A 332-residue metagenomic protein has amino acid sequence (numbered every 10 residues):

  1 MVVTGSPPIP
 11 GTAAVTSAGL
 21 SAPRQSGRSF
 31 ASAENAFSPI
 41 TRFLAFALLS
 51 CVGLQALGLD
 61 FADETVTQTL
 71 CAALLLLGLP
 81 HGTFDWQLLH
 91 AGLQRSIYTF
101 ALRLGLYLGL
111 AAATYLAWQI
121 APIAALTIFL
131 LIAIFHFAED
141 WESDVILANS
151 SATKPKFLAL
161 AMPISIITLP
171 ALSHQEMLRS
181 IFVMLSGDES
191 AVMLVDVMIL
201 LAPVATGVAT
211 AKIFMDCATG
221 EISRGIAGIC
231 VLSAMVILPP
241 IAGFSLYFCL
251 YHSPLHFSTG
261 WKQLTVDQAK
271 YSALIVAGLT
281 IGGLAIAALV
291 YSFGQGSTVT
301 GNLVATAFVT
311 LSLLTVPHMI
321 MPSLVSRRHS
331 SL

Functional and structural regions predicted by a protein language model:
G27-F46: N-terminal membrane topogenic signal
L48-L54, L106-Y115, G225-A234: Hydrophobic, membrane-inserted alpha-helices
G53-T67, F293-T298: Short, hydrophobic transmembrane alpha-helix segments
Q68-G78, A124-F135, G243-L255, A307-L311: Hydrophobic core segments of alpha-helical transmembrane domains in multi-pass membrane proteins
A91-A101, G109-L172, V183-E189: Membrane-interface helix-loop-helix junctions at boundaries between adjacent transmembrane segments
L131-F135, D140, K156-L178, D196-I213 (+3 more regions): Alpha-helical transmembrane segments of multi-pass integral membrane proteins
E139-V145, L238, Y247-L264: Predominantly late transmembrane helices and immediately cytosolic-facing juxtamembrane segments
L185-I199, F308: Short aromatic-rich membrane-water interface segments that cap or initiate transmembrane helices in multi-pass membrane
